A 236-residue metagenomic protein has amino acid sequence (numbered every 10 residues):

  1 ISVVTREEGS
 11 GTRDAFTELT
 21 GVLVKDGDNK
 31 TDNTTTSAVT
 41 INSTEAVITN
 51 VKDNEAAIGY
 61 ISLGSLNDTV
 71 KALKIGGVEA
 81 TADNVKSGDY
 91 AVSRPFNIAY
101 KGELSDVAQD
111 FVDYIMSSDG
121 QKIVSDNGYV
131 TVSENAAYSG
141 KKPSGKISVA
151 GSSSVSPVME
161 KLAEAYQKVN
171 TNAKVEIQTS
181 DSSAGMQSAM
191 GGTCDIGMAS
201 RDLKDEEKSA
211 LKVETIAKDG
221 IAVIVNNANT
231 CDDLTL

Functional and structural regions predicted by a protein language model:
I1-L236: Exported/periplasmic ABC-transporter solute-binding proteins
